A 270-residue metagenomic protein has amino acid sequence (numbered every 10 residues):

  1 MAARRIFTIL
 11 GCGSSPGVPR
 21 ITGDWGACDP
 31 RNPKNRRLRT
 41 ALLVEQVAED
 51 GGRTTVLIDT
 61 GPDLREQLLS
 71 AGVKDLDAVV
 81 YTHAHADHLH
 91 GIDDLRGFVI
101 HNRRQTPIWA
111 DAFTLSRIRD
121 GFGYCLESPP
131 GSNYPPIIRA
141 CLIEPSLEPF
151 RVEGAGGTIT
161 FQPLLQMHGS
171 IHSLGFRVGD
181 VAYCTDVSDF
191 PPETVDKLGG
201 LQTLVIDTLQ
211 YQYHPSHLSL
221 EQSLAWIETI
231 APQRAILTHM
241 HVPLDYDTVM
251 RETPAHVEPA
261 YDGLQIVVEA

Functional and structural regions predicted by a protein language model:
M1-C184, E193, M250-E269: Binuclear metal-dependent hydrolase catalytic cores
N35, G61, V187, Y213-L220: A conditional alpha-helix N-cap/helix-loop micro-motif detector
D63, H85, S188, L209 (+1 more regions): Catalytic metal-binding/acid-base residues of hydrolase active sites
S146-L147, P191-A270: Binuclear metal-ion centers of metallo-dependent hydrolases, dominated by the metallo-beta-lactamase
